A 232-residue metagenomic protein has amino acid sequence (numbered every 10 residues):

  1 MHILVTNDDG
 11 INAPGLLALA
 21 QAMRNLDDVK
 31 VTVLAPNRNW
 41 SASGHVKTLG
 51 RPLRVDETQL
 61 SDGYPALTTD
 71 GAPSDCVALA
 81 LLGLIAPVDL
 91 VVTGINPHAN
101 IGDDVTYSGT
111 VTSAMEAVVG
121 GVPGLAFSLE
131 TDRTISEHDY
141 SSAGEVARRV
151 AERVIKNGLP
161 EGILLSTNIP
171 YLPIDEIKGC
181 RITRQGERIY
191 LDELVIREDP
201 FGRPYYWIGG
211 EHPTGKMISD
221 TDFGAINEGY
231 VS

Functional and structural regions predicted by a protein language model:
I3-T6, L17-P87: A cross-family phosphate/adenosyl-ligand binding-site feature
D9, N39, A72-P73, N96-A99 (+1 more regions): Short glycine-rich anion-binding loops that position phosphate/pyrophosphate groups of nucleotides and phosphorylated
L34-A35, T93-N96, A126-S128, S166-P170: Short beta-strand segments
A80-I85, T112-P123: Alpha-helix C-terminal capping segments
L90: Short, Asp-centered acidic motifs that coordinate Mg2+ and/or phosphate in catalytic or ligand-binding sites
A99-S108: Glycine/threonine-rich flexible loop motifs
V118-S142: Glycine-rich phosphate/pyrophosphate-binding loops and their adjacent beta-strand/loop elements at enzyme active sites
H138-S232: Electrostatically charged, flexible surface regions
